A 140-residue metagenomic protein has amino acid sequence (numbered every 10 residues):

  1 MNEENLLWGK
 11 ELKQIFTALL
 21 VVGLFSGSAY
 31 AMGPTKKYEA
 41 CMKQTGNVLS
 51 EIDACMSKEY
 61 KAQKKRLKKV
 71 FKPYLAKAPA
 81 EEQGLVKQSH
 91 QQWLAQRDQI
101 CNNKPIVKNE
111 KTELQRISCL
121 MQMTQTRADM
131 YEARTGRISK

Functional and structural regions predicted by a protein language model:
M1-N2, V86: Intrinsically disordered, low-complexity regions enriched in Ser/Pro/Gly/Gln/His and often acidic
N2-E4, G9-I15: Positively charged n-region of N-terminal signal peptides that target proteins for export
L6, A18-L19, M32: Low-complexity, intrinsically disordered regions enriched in charged/polar residues
G9, V21, G46-L49: Intrinsically disordered, low-complexity regions
Q14-A18, S118: Hydrophobic alpha-helical context, especially transmembrane and signal-peptide helices
A18-S26: Bacterial N-terminal signal peptides
Y30-K140: N-terminal alpha-helical modules
